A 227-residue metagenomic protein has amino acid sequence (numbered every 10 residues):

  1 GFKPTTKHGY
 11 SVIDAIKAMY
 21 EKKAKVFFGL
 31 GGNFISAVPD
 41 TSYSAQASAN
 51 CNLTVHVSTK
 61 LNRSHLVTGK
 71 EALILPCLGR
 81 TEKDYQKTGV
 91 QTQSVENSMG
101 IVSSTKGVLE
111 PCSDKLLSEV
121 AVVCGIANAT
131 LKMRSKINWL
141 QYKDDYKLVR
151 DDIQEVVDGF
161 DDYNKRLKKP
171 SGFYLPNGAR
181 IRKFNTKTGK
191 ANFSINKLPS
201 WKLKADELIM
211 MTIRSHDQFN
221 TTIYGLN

Functional and structural regions predicted by a protein language model:
G1, Y142-N227: Long, low-complexity segments enriched in small/aliphatic residues
G1-V156, R214-N227: Non-catalytic alpha/beta scaffold blocks inside enzyme catalytic domains
